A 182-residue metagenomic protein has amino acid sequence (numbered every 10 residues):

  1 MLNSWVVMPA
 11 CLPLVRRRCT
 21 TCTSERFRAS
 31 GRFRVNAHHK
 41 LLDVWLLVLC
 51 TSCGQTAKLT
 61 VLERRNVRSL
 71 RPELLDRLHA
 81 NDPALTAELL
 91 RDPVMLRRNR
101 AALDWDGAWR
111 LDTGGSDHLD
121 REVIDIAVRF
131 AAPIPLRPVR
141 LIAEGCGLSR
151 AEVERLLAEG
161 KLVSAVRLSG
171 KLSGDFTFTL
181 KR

Functional and structural regions predicted by a protein language model:
M1-A84: N-terminal cysteine/histidine-rich coordination modules
V7-L14, T20-T21, E122-D125, L136-A143: A broad, low-specificity signal for short, low-complexity segments enriched in glycine/proline and polar/charged
A10, L41, D117-L119, S169-K171: Sterically constrained small-residue positions within well-ordered secondary structures of folded domains
D43-W45, V123-D125, D175: A generic structural signal for beta-strand entry/edge sites
T51, A127, T179: Residues in well-ordered beta-strands of folded domains
E63-F130, I134-P135: Extended interfacial segments that mediate partner engagement and assembly in macromolecular machines
S116-D117, T179-R182: A cross-kingdom feature marking charged/low-complexity
F130-F178: A basic, amphipathic helix-loop patch mediating RNA/tRNA/ribosome contacts
